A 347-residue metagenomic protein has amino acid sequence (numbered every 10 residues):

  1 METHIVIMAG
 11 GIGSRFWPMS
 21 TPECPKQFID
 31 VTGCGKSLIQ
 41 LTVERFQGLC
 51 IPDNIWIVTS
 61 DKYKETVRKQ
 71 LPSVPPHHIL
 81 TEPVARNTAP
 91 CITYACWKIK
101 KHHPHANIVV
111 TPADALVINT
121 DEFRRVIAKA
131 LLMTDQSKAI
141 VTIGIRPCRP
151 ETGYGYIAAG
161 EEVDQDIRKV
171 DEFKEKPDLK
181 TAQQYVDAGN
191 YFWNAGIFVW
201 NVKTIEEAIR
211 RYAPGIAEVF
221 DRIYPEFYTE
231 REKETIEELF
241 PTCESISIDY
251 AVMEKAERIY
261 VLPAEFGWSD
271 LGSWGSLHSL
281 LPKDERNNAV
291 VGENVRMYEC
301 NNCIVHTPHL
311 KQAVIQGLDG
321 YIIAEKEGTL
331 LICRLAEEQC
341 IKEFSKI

Functional and structural regions predicted by a protein language model:
M1-I7, R15-P22, G33-P112, I118-A128: Conserved N-terminal catalytic core of the sugar/cofactor nucleotidyltransferase
M8-A9, V58, V109-P112, T142-R146 (+3 more regions): Short beta-strand segments
I39, A95, D114, I157 (+3 more regions): Residue-level signal for inorganic ion chemistry
I57, L80-T81, V110, V141-I143 (+2 more regions): General beta-strand structural signal in soluble alpha/beta enzymes
T120-F240, Y260, L310, R334-L335: Conserved core of the sugar-phosphate nucleotidyltransferase
V202-I347: Left-handed beta-helix
